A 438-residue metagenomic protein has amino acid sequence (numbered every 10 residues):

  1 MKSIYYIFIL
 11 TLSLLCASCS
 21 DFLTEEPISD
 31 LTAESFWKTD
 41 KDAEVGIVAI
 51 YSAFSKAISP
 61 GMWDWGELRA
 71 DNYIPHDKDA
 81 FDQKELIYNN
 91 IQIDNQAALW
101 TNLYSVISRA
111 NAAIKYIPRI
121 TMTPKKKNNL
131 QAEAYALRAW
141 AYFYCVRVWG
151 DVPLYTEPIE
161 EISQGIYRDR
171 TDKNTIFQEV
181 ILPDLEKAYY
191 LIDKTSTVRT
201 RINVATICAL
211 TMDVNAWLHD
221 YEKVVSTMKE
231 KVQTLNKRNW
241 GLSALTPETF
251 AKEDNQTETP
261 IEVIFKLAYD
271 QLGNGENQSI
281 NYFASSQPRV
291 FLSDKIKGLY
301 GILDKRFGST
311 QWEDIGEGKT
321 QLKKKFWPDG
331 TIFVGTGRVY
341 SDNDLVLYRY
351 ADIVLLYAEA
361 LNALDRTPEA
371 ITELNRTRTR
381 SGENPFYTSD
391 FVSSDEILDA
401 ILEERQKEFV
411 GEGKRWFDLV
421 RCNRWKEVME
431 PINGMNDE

Functional and structural regions predicted by a protein language model:
M1-S29: Bacterial Sec-dependent N-terminal signal peptides
C19-G66, A112, K252: Acidic, glycine-rich segments characteristic of secretory precursors and extracytoplasmic regions
E34, P60-F81, Y155-E157, I192-S279 (+1 more regions): Short, surface-exposed recognition loops and adjoining beta-strand edges that mediate ligand/DNA contacts, enriched
T39, E44-V48, S52-S55, D79-W149 (+6 more regions): Conserved, well-structured interaction surfaces
K41-I47, Y51-S52, K56-I58, Y73-N102 (+2 more regions): Elongated scaffold/linker segments in the mid-to-C-terminal portions of large proteins
